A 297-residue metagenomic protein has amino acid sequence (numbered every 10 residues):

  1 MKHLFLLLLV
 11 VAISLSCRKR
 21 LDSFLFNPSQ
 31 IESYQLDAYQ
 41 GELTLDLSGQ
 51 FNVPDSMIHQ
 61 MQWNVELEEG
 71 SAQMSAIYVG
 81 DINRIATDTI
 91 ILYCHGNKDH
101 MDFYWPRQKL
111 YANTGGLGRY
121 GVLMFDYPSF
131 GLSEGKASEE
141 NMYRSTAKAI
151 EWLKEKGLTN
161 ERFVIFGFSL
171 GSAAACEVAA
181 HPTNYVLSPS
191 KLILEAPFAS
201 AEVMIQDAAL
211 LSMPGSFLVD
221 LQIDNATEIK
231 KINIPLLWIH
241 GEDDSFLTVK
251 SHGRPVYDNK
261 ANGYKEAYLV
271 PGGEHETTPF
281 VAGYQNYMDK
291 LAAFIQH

Functional and structural regions predicted by a protein language model:
A38-R84: N-terminal cap/lid segment of alpha/beta-hydrolase-fold proteins
E66-I150: Membrane-embedded segments
P106-R107, N225, I234, T248-D258: Short alpha-helix in the alpha/beta-hydrolase fold that links the catalytic acid
G167-G171, A175: Gly/Ala-rich beta-loop-alpha elbow adjacent to hydrolase catalytic centers
A174-E228, P279: Hydrolase active-site cap/lid region
I232-N233, L237-D244: Short beta-strand/loop motif that positions the catalytic acidic residue of the alpha/beta-hydrolase fold
D243-L247, H275-T277: Acidic catalytic loop of the alpha/beta-hydrolase fold
N262-H297: C-terminal catalytic histidine-bearing segment of alpha/beta-hydrolase fold enzymes
